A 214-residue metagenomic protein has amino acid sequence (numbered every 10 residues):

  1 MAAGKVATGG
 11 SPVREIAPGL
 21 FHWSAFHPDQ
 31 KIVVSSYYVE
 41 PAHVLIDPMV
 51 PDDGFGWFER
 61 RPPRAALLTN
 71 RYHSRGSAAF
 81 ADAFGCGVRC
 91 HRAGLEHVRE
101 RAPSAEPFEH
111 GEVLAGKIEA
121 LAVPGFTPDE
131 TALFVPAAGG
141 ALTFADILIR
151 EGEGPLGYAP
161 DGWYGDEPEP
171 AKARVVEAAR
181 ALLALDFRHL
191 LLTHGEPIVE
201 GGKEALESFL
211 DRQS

Functional and structural regions predicted by a protein language model:
M1-A42, E204: Zn-dependent metallo-beta-lactamase
S11-P12, S35-Y37, H110-E112, T131-L133: Residue-level detector of beta-strand structural context in well-folded domains
P18, H27-P28, H43-L45, P51 (+3 more regions): Metallo-beta-lactamase
H22, Y38, V44-D47, A66-L67 (+1 more regions): Short, conserved beta-strand segments within well-ordered enzyme catalytic domains that often line or immediately flank
S35, G76-A79, G202-A205: Residues at alpha-helix caps and immediate loop-helix transition turns in enzyme cores, especially N- and C-cap
V50-G116: Active-site HxH/HxHxD metal-binding segment of metal-dependent hydrolases
